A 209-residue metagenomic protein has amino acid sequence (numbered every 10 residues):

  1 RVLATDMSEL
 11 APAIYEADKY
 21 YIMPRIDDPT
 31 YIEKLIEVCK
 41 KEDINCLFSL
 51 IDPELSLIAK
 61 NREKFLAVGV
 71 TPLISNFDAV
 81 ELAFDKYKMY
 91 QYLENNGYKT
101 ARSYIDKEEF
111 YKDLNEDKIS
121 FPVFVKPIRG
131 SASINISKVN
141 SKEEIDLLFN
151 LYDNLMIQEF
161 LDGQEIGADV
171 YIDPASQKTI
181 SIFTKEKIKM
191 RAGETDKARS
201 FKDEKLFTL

Functional and structural regions predicted by a protein language model:
R1-L73: ATP-binding N-terminal substructure of ATP-dependent carboxylate-amine bond-forming enzymes
A11-A17, N115-K118, L147-L151: Short loop/helix-cap segments at secondary-structure boundaries that form the rim of catalytic
Y20-I26, R102-E108, S137-N140: Short acidic-hydrophobic, aromatic-tinged amphipathic segments that line or gate anion-handling sites
V38-I44, D117-I119, Y152: Glycine-rich phosphate-binding loop signature in dinucleotide/nucleotide-binding domains
L66, D78-S103, E108, K112-K118: Glycine-/Pro-rich loop/turn segments that contact NAD(P) or position catalytic residues in Rossmann-like domains
L93, S103, K118-I134, D153-G163 (+1 more regions): ATP-grasp fold ATP-binding core
S137-L209: Phosphate-binding site of ATP-dependent enzymes
